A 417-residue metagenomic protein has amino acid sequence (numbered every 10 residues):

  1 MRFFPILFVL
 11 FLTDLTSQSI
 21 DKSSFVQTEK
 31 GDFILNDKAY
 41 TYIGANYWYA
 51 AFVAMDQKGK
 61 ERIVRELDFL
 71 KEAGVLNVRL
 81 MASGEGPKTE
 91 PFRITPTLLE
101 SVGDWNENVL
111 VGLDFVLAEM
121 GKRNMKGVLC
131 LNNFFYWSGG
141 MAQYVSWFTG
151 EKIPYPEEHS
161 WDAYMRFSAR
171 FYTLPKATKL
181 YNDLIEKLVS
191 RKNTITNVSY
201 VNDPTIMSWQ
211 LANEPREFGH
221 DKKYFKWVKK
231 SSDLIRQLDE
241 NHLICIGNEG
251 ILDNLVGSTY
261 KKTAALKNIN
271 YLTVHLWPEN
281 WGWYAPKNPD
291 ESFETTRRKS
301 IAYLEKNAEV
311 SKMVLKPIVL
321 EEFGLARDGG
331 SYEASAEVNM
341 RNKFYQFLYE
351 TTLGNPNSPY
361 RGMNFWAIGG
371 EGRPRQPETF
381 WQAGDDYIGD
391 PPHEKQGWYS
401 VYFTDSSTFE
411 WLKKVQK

Functional and structural regions predicted by a protein language model:
R2, I318-V319: Amphipathic alpha-helical protein-interaction segments enriched in hydrophobic
F3-L12: Sec-dependent N-terminal signal peptides
L15-T16: Sec/Tat signal peptide C-region and signal peptidase I cleavage site
I20-W283, F293-P317, F323-F403, S407-F409 (+1 more regions): Active-site mouth of glycoside hydrolases
P289: Functionally critical loop-and-helix segments that line ligand-binding/catalytic clefts of soluble enzyme domains
